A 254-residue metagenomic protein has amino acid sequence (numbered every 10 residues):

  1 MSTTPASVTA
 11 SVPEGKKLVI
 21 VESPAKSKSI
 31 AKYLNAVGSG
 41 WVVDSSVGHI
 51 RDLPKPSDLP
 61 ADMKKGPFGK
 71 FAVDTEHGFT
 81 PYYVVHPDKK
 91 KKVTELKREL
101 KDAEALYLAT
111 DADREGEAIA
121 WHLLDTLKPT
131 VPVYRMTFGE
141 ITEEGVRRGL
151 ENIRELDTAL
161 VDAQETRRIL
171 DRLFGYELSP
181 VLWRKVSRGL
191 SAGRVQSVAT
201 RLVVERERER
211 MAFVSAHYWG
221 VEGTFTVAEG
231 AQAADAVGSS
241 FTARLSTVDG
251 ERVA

Functional and structural regions predicted by a protein language model:
S2-E165, R244-E251: Intrinsically disordered, low-complexity regulatory segments
V42, D52-D74, P81-V85, A192-A254: Long, highly charged, low-complexity internal segments
P81, D88, T94-E95, K101-D102 (+2 more regions): C-terminal or mid-to-C-terminal helical accessory/interaction module adjacent to the motor/catalytic core
